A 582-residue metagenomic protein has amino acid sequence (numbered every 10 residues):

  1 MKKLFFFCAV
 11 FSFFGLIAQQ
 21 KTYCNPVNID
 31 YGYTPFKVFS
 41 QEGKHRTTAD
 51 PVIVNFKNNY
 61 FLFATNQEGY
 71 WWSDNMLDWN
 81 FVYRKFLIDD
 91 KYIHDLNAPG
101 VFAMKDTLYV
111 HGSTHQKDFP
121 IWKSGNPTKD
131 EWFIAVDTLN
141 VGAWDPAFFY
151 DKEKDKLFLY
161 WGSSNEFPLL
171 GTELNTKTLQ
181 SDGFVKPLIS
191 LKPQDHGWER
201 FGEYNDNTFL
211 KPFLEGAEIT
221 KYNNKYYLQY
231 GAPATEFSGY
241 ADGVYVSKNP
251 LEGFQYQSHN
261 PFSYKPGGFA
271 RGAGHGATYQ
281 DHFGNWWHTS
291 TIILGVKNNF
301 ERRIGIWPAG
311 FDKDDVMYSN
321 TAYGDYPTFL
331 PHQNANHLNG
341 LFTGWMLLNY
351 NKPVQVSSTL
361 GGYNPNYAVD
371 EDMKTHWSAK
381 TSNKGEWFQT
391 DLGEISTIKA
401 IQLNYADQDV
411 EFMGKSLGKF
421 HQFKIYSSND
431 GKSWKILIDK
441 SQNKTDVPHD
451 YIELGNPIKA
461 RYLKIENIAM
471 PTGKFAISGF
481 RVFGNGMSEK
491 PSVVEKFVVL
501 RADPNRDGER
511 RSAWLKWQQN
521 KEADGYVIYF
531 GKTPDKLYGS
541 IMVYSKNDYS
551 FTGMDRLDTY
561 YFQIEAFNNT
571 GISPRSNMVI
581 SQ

Functional and structural regions predicted by a protein language model:
Q19-F209, K221-G268, F283, I292-N336 (+1 more regions): Beta-rich carbohydrate-recognition and catalytic domains
L170-D182, N336-E371: Predominantly extracellular/luminal regions of secreted and cell-surface proteins, especially disulfide-bonded
G243, H421, D450-Y451, S545-S550: Short S/T/G- and acidic-enriched coil/turn segments that sit immediately N-terminal to beta-strands in beta-sandwich
D370-I438, P448-E495, M578: Aromatic, loop-rich ligand-recognition surfaces of beta-strand-rich domains
Y426-S427, E522-I541: Extracellular low-complexity, O-glycosylation-prone stalks/linkers
S441-T445, S540-K546: Short beta-strand segments within Ig-like beta-sandwich modules, predominantly Fibronectin type-III
F483-E522, R556, T570-Q582: Pro/Thr/Ser/Gly-rich low-complexity, intrinsically disordered linker/stalk tracts
F551-I572: Beta-strand-rich modules
